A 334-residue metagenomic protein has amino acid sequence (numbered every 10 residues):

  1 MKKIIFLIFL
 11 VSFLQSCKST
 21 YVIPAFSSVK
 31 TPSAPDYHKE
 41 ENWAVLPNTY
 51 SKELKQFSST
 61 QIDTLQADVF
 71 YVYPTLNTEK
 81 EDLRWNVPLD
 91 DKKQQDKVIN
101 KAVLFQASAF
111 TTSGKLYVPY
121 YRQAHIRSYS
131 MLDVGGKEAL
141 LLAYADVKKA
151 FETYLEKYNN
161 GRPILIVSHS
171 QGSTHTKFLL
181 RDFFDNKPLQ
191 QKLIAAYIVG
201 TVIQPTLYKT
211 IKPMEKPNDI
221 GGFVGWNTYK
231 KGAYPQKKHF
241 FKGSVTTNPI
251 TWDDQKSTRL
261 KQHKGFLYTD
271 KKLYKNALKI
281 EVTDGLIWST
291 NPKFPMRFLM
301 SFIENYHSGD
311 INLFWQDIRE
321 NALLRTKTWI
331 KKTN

Functional and structural regions predicted by a protein language model:
M1-I4: Positively charged n-region of N-terminal signal peptides that target proteins for export
F13-S16: C-terminal motif of bacterial Sec signal peptides marking the signal peptidase cleavage site
K18-S19, K148-N160, D182-T328, K332-T333: Surface cap/lid and interfacial helix-loop subdomains adjacent to catalytic sites that gate substrate access
K18-V98: N-terminal extension/subdomain marker
V22-S28, Y73-R162, P295-N312, Q316 (+1 more regions): Active-site catalytic motif of lipid deacylating hydrolases and related acyltransferases
D68-V72, Y117-Y120, L165-I166, A195-I198 (+1 more regions): Structural recognition of the beta-strand scaffold that forms the well-ordered cores of secreted hydrolase catalytic
S168-G172, T176: Gly/Ala-rich beta-loop-alpha elbow adjacent to hydrolase catalytic centers
K177-R181: Short, hydrophobic alpha-helix immediately C-terminal to the catalytic nucleophile
